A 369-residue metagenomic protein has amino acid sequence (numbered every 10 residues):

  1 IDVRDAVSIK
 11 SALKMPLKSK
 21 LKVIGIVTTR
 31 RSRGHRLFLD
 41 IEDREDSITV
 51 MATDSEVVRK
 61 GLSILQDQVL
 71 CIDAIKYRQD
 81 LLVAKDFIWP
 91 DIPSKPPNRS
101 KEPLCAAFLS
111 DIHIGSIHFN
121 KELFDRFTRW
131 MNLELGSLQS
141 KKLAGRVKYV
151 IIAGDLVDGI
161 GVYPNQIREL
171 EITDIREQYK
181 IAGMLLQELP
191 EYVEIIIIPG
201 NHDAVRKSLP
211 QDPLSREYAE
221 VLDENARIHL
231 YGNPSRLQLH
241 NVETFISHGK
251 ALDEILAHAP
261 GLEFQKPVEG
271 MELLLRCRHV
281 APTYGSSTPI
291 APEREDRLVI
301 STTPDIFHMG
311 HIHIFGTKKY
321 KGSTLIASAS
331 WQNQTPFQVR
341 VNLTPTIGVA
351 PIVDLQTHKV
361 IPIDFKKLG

Functional and structural regions predicted by a protein language model:
I1-G369: Extended recognition/assembly regions associated with phosphoester-bond processing machinery
